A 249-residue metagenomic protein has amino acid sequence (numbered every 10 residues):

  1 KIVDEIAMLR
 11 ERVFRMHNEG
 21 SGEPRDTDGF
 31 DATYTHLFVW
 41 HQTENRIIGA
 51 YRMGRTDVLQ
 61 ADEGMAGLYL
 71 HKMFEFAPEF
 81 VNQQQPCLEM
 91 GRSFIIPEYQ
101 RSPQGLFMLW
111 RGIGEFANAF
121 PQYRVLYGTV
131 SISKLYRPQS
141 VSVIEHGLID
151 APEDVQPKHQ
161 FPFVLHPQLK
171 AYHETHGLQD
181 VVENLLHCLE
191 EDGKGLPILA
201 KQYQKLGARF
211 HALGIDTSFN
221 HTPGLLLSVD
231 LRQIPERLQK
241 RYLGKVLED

Functional and structural regions predicted by a protein language model:
K1-R52: Short amphipathic alpha-helix that is part of the acyltransferase structural core
E11, S21-P24, V58-R209, G214-T222: Acyl-donor binding region in acyl/amide transferases
G29-F38, K194-G195, N220-G224: A short helix-loop-beta-strand connector motif used in the catalytic cores of GNAT acetyltransferases and, in some
W40-L70: A contiguous, low-structure linker/loop signature
G214-I215, T222-P223, E236-Y242: Short conserved micro-motifs at the rims of enzyme active sites and ligand-binding pockets
P223-Q233: C-terminal "cap" of GNAT-fold acetyltransferases
K245-D249: Short, cationic low-complexity segments
